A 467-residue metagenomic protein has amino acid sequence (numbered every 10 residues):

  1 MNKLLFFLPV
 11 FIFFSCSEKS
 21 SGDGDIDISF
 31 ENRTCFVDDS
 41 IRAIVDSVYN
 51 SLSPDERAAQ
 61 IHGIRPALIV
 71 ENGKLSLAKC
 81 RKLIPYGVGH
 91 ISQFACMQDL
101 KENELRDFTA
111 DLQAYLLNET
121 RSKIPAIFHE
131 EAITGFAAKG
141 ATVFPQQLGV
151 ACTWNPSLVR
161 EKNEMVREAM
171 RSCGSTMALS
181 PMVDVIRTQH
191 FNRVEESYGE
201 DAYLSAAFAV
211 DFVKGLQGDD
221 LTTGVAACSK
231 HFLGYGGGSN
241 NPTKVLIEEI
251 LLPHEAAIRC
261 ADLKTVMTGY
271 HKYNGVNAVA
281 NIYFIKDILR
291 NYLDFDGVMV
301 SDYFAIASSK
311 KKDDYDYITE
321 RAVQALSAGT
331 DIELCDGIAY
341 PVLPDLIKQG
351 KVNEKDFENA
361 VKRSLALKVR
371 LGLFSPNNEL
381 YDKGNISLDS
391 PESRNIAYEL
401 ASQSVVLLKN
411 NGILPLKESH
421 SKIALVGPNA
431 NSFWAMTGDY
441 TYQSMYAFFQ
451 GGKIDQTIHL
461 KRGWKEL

Functional and structural regions predicted by a protein language model:
L4-F13: Sec-dependent N-terminal signal peptides
C16-L467: Glycoside hydrolase catalytic-domain context in secreted enzymes
